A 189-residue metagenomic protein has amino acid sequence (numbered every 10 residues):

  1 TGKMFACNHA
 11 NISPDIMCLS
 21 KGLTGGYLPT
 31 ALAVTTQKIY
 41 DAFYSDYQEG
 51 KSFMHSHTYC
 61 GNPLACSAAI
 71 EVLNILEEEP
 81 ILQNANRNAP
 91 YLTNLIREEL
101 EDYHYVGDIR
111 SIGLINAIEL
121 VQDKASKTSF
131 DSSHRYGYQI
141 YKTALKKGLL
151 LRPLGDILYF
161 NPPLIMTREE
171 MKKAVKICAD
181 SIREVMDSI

Functional and structural regions predicted by a protein language model:
T1-I189: Conserved N-terminal phosphate-binding loop of PLP-dependent enzymes in the Aspartate aminotransferase
